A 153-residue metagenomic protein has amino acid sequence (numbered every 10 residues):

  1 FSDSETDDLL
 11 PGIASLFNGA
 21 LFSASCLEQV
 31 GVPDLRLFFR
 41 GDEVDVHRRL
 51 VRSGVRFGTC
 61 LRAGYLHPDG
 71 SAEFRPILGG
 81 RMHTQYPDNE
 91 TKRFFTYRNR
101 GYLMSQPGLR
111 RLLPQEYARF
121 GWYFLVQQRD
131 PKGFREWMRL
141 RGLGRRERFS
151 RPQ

Functional and structural regions predicted by a protein language model:
S2-F22: A recurrent flexible, glycine/aromatic-enriched loop bordering the glycosyltransferase active site that acts as
A20, C26-G31, R36-A63: A short, conserved alpha-helix in the catalytic core of glycosyltransferases
S53, C60-T84: Active-site donor/metal-binding and catalytic loop motifs of nucleotide-sugar-dependent glycosylation enzymes
F74-R75, R93-Y97: Hydrophobic alpha-helical segments embedded in the membrane of multi-pass proteins
G80-F94: A short acidic, glycine-rich active-site loop that binds or catalyzes chemistry on phosphate/adenosine moieties
T96, S105-Q153: Non-catalytic, C-terminal membrane-associated alpha-helical segments of glycosyltransferases
